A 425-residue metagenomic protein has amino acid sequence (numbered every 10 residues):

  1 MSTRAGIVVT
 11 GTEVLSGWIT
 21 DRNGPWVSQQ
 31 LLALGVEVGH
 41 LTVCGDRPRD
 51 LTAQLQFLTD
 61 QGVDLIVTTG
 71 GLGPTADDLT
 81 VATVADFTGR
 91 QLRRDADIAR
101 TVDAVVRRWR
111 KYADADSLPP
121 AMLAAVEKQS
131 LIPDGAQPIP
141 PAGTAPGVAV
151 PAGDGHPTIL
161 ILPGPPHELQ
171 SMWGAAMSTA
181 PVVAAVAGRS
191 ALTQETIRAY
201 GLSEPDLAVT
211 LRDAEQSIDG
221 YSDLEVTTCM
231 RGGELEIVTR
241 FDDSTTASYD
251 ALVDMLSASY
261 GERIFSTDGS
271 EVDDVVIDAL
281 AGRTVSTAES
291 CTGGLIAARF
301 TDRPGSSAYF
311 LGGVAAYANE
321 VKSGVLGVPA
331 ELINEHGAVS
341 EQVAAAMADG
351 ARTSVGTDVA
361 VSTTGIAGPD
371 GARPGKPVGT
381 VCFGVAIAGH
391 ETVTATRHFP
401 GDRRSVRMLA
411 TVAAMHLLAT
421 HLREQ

Functional and structural regions predicted by a protein language model:
S2-G45: Glycine-rich phosphate/diphosphate-binding loop of Rossmann-like nucleotide-binding domains
A5-I7, I159, V285: Conserved hydrophobic helix-helix packing surfaces used for dimerization/oligomerization
T10-T12, T68-A76, P163-G164, D242-D243 (+1 more regions): Glycine-rich beta-strand-to-loop/alpha-helix junction loops that act as flexible
V43, D50, T75-A184: Proline/glycine-rich low-complexity loops and linkers
P48, V106, A247-Q425: Short alpha-helical segments enriched in small residues
A53-Q61, A351-S354: Short, well-structured alpha-helical segments in soluble
A149-A152, T228, C382-I387: Short beta-strand elements
G153-L252: An accessory alpha-helical subdomain
